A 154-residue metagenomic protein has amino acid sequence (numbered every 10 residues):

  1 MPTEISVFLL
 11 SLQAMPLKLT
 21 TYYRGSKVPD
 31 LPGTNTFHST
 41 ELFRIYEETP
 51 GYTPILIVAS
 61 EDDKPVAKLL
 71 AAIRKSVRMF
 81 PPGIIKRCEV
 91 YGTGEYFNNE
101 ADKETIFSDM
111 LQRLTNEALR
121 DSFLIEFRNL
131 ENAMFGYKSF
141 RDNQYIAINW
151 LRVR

Functional and structural regions predicted by a protein language model:
M1-R154: N-acyltransferase acceptor-side catalytic subdomain
